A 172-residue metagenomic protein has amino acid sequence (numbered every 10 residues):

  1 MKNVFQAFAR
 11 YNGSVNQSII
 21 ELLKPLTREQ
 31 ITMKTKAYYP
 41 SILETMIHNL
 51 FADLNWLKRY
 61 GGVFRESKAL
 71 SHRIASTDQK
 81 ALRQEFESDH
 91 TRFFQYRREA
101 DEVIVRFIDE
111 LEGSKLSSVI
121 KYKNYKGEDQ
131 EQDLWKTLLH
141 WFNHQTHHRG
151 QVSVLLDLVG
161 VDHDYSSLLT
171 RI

Functional and structural regions predicted by a protein language model:
M1-N3: Basic/polar N-terminal segments that are highly enriched at the extreme N-terminus, encompassing both cleavable
Q6-I20, Q30-D78, N124-I172: Short, contiguous alpha-helical
P25-T27, L111-E112: Short secondary-structure junctions
D78-Y122, Q132-Q151: Acidic/histidine-rich alpha-helical segments that form the ligand environment of transition-metal centers
